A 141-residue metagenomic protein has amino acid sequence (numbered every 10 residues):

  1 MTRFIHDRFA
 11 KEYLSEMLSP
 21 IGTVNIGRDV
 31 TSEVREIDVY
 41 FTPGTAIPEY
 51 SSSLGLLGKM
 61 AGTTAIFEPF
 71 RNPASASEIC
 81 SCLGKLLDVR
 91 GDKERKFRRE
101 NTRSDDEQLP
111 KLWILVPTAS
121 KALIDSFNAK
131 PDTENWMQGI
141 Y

Functional and structural regions predicted by a protein language model:
M1-Y141: Elongated, amphipathic alpha-helical interaction scaffolds
